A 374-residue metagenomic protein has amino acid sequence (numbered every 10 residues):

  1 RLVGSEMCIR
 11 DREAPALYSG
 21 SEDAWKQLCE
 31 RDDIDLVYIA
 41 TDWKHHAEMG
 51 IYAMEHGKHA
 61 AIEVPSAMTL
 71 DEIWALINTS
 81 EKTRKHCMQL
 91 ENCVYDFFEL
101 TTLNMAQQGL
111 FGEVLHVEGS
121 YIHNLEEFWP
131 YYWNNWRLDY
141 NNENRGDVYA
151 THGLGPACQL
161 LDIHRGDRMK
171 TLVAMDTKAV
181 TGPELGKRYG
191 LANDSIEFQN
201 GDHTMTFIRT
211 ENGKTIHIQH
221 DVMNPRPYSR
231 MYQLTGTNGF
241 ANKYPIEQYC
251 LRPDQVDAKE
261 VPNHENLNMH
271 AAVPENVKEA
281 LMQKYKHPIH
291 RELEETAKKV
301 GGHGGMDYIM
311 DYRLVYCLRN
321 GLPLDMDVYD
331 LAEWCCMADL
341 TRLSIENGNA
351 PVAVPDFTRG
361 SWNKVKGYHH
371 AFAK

Functional and structural regions predicted by a protein language model:
R1-I9: Short, small-residue-biased leader/transition segments that mark boundaries at the very start of proteins
C8, L36, D42-W43, A47-Y95 (+1 more regions): Beta-strand-loop-alpha-helix segment that lines the small-molecule cofactor/substrate pocket of alpha/beta enzymes
E13-L36: A structured beta-alpha segment of the ubiquitous adenosine-cofactor-binding alpha/beta core
L28, V37, A60, V117: Receiver (REC) domain switch-region micro-motif
A40, Q219-H220, N224, G236: Short, well-ordered coil/turn residues at beta-beta hairpins and beta-strand->alpha-helix junctions within
T83-M88, C93-F198: Predominantly a Rossmann-like dinucleotide-binding segment in NAD(P)-dependent oxidoreductases
C158, R226-G236, N242-P245, R252-K374: C-terminal helical cap and adjacent loop that interface with cofactors, partners, or active-site loops
T206-N212, L234-G236: Active-site beta-strand termini and strand-to-loop segments that position acidic
